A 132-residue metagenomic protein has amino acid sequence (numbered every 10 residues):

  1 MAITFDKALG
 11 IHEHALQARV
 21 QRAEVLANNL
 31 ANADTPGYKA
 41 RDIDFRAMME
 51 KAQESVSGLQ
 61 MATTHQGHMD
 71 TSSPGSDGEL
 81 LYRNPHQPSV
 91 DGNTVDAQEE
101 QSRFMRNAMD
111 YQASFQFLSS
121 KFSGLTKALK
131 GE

Functional and structural regions predicted by a protein language model:
M1-E132: Amphipathic alpha-helical polymerization modules
